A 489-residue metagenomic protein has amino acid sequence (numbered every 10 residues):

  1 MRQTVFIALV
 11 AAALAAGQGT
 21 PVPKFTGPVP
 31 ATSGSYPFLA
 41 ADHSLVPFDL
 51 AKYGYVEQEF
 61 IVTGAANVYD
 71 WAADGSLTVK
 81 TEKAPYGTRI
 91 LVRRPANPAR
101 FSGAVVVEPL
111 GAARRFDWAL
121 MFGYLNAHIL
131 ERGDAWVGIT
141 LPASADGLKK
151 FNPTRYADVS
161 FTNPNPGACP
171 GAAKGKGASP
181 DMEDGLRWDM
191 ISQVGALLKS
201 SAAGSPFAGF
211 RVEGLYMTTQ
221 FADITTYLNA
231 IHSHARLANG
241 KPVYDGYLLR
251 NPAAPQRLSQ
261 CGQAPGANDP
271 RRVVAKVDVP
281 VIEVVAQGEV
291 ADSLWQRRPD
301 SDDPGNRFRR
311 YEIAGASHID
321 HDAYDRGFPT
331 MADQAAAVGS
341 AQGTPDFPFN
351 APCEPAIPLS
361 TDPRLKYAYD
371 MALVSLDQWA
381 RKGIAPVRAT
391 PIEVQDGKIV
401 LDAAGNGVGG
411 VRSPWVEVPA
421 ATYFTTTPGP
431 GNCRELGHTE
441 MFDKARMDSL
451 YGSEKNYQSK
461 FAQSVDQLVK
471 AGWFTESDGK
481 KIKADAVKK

Functional and structural regions predicted by a protein language model:
M1-T4: Positively charged n-region of N-terminal signal peptides that target proteins for export
A8-G17: Hydrophobic h-region of N-terminal signal peptides that target proteins for export in Gram-negative bacteria
Q18-K489: C-terminal His-loop and adjacent cap/lid subdomain of alpha/beta-hydrolase
